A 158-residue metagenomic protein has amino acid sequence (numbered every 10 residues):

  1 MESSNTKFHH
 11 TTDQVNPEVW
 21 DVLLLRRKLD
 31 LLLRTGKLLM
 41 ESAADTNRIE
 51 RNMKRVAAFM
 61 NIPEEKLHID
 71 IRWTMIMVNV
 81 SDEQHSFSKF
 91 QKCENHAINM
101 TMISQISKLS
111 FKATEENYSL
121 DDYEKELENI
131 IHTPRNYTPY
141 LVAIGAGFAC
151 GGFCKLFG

Functional and structural regions predicted by a protein language model:
M1-Y118: Soluble N-terminal domains of membrane-associated systems
N117-D121, Y137-P139: Short, structured loop/turn "capping" segments at alpha-beta junctions
D122-L127, I144: Contiguous domain-boundary segments centered on the initiation and propagation of an alpha-helix
K125-R135: Cytosolic juxtamembrane amphipathic/interface segments immediately preceding and feeding into a transmembrane helix
R135-G158: Core alpha-helical transmembrane segments of integral membrane proteins
